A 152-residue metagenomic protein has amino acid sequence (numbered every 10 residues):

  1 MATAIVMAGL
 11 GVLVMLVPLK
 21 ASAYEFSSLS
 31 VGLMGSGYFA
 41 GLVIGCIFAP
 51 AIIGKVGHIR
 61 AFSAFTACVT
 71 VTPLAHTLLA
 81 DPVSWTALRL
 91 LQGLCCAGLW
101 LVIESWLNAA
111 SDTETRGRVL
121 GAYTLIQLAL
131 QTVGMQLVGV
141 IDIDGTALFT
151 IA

Functional and structural regions predicted by a protein language model:
M1-F39: Helix-loop boundary and gating motifs at the non-cytosolic
F39-I47, Q131-T132: Residue-level signature of mid-helix packing/kink "hotspots" within the transmembrane helices of 12-pass Major
G45-H58, D142: Helix-to-loop junctions at the C-terminal end of transmembrane segments in multipass secondary transporters
G57, L78-A80: Helix-breaking motifs and short loop linkers at transmembrane-helix boundaries and internal kinks in secondary membrane
R60-A75: Structural signature of the two symmetry-related core transmembrane helices
V83-R89: Short hydrophobic/alpha-helical segments at membrane-entry points of transmembrane helices in Major Facilitator
G98-S111: Intracellular juxtamembrane helix-capping segments at the cytosolic ends of symmetry-related transmembrane helices
F149-A152: Symmetry-related core transmembrane helices of the 12-TM Major Facilitator Superfamily/SLC fold
